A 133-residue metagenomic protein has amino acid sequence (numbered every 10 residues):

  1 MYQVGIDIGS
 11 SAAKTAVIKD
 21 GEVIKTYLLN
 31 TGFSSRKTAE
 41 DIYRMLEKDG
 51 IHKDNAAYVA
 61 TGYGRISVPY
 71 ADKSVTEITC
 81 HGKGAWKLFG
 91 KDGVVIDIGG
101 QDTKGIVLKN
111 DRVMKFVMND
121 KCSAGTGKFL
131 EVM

Functional and structural regions predicted by a protein language model:
M1-E77: N-terminal glycine/serine-rich phosphate-binding loop of ATP-dependent small-molecule kinases, especially carbohydrate
S11-A12, D102, T126-G127: Conserved A3 ("GATE") glycine/threonine-rich loop of ANL adenylate-forming enzymes
L29-S34, I78-A85, N119-A124: Short, acidic/turn-prone active-site loops that include or flank metal/cofactor- and phosphate-binding residues
D41, M45, G84-K87, K128-V132: Alpha-helical scaffold segments in soluble metabolic enzymes
Y63-K115: Conserved phosphate-binding catalytic cores of ATP/NTP-utilizing and phosphoryl-transfer enzymes
N110-M133: Glycine-rich phosphate-binding loop plus the immediately following alpha-helix
